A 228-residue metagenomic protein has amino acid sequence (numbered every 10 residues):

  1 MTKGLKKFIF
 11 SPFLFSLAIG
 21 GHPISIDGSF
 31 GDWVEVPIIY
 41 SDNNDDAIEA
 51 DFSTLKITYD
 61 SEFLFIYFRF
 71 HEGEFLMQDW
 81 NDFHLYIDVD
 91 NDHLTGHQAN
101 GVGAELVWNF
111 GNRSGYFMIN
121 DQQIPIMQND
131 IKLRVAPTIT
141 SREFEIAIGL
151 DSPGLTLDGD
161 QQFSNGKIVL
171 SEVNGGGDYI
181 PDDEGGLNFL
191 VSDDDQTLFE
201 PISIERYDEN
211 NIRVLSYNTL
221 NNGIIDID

Functional and structural regions predicted by a protein language model:
G4-G20: Sec-dependent N-terminal signal peptides
G21-S29, D82, Y86-R113, I139-S141 (+1 more regions): Acidic/polar low-complexity flexible segments
G28, E62-E72, F144-L150: Short, well-ordered beta-strand segments enriched in hydrophobic/aromatic residues
D32-I38, F75-M77, L94-T95, R213 (+1 more regions): Short, solvent-exposed loop/turn elements at domain surfaces
D46, G73-D79, G154-D160: A short beta-turn/strand-edge loop motif at beta-sheet boundaries
D60-F65, R69-V89: Low-complexity, serine/threonine/proline/glycine-rich extracellular segments that form mucin-like
V107-I139: Glycine-aromatic-enriched beta-strand/loop faces of beta-sandwich-type recognition domains, especially lectin-like
S192-D228: N-terminal, active-site-proximal structural segment of metallo-dependent hydrolase catalytic domains
